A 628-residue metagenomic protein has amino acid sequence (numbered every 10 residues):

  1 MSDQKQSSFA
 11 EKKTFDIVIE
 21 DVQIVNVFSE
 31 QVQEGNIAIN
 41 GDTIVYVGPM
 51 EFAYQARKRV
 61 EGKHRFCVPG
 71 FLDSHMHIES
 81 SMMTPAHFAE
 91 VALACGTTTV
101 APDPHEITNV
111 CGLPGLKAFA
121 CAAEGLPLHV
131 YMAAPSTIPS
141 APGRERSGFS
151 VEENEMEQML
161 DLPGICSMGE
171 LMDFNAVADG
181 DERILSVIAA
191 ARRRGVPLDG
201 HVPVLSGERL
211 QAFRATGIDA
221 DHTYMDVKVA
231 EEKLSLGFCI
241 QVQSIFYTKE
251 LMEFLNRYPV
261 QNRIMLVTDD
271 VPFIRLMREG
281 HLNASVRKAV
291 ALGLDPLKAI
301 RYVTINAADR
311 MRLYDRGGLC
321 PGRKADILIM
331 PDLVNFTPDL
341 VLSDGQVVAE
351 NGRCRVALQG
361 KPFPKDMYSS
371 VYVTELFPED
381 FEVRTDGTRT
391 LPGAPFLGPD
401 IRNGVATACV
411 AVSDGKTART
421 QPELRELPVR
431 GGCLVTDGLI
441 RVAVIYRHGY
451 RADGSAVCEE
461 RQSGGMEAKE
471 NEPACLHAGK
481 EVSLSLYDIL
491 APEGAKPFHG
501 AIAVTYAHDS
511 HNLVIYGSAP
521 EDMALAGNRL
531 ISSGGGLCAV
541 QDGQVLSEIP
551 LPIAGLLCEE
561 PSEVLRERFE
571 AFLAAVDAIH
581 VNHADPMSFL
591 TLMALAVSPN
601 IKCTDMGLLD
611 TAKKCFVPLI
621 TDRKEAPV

Functional and structural regions predicted by a protein language model:
M1-G35, I39-G41, V45, M50 (+3 more regions): Active-site microenvironment of metallo-dependent hydrolases
S8, A89-P197, L546-P550: Divalent-metal coordination cores built from histidine and acidic residues
D16-I17, R57-K58, R65, T98-V100 (+11 more regions): Structural motif
V22, D42, H64, H75 (+8 more regions): Divalent metal-coordination and catalytic microenvironments
F52-Y54, R59-G125, E521: Metal-associated gating/positioning segment near the N- to mid-region
H77-E79, H105-I107, P135-S140, L171-F174 (+4 more regions): Active-site beta-loop-alpha junctions enriched in small/polar residues
C111-G115, A141-S147, D179-R183, R209-F213 (+8 more regions): Short acidic, glycine/serine/threonine-rich loops at helix termini
S150-G169, A176-L266, M277-K298, D309 (+1 more regions): Histidine/acidic residue-rich metal-binding segments in metalloenzymes
